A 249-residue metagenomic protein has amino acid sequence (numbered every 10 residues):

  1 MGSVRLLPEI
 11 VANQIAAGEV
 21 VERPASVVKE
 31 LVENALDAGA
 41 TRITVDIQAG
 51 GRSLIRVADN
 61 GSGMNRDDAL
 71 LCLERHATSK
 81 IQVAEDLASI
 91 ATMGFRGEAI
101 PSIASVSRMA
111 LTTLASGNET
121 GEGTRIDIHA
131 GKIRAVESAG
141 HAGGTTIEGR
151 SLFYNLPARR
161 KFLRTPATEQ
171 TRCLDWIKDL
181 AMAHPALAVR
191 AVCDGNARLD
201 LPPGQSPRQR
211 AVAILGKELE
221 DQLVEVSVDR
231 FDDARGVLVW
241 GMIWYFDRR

Functional and structural regions predicted by a protein language model:
M1-R249: N-terminal phosphate-binding caps/lids of nucleotide- and nucleic-acid-binding domains
